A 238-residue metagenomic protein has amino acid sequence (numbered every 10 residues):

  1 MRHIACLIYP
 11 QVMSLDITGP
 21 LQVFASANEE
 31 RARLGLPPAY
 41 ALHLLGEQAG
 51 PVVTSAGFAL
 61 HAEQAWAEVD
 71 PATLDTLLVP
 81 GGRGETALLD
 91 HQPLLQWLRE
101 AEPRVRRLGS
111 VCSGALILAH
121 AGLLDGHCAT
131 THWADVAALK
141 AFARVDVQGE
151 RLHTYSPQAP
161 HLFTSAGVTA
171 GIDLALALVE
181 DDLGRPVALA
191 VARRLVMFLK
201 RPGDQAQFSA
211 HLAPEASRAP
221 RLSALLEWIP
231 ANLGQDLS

Functional and structural regions predicted by a protein language model:
M1-L108, I117-H120, G149, L176 (+3 more regions): Extended, subdomain-level signal for the structured scaffold at the beginning of enzyme domains
A39-A41, V105, G126, R144 (+1 more regions): A generic structural signal for alpha->beta connector loops
A87, C128, T164-G167: Glycine- and other small-residue-rich loops at beta-strand/loop junctions that grip anionic moieties
L108-G109, T130, Q148, F163: Structural detector of well-ordered beta-strand residues that form the stable sheet scaffold of enzyme domains
A115-L116, L123, A134-V136, L152-T154 (+3 more regions): Short acidic/polar capping segments at secondary-structure boundaries
D125-T154, A190-V191, L195: A conserved active-site-flanking secondary-structure segment within enzyme catalytic domains
Y155-R194: Conserved anion/nucleotide-ligand pocket segment
